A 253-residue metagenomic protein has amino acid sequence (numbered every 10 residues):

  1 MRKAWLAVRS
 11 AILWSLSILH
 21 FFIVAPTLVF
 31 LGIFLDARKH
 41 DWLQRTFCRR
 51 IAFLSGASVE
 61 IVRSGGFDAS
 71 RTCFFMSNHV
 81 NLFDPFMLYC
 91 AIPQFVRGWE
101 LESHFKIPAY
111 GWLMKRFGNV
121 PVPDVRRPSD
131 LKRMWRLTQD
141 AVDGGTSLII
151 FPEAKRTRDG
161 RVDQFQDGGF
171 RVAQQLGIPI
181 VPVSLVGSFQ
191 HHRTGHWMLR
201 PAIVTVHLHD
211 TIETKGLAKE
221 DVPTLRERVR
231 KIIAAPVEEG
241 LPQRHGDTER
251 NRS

Functional and structural regions predicted by a protein language model:
M1-V29, W42, G66-D68, T224-S253: Membrane-interfacial terminal anchoring regions of lipid-handling membrane enzymes
K3-A7, V122, D130: Juxtamembrane loop-helix boundary motifs flanking transmembrane segments in multi-pass membrane proteins
A4, L131-S253: Non-catalytic C-terminal accessory region of glycerolipid acyltransferases and related lyso-lipid remodeling enzymes
V24-R45, F53-S55, D68-R127: Catalytic core of membrane glycerolipid acyltransferases/transacylases, capturing the structured, soluble-facing
R49, I61-G66: Membrane-helix interface/capping segments
V59-I61, V206: Generic structural signal for residues in well-ordered beta-strands
S64-A69, M198-L199: A short beta-turn/loop motif at secondary-structure boundaries
